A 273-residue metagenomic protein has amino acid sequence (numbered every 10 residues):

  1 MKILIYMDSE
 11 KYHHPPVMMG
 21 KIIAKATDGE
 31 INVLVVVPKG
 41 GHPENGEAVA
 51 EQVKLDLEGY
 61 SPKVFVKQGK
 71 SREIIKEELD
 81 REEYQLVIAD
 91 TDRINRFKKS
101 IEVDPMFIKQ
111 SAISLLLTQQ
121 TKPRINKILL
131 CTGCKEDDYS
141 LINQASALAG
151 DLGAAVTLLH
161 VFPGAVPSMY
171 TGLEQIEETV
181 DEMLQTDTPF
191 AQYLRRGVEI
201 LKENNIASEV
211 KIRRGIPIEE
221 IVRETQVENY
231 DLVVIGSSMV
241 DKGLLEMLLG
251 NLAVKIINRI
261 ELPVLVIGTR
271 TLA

Functional and structural regions predicted by a protein language model:
M1-N45, E58, K127-T179, I200-K202 (+2 more regions): Small/aliphatic-rich secondary-structure junction motif
V17, P43-E51, D187, A191-R195: Short, surface-exposed alpha-helical segments at coil->helix boundaries
N32-L34, K63-K67, L116, T157-L159 (+2 more regions): General small-molecule cofactor/ligand-binding pocket signal
V49-E51, C134, E174-E177, V227-E228 (+1 more regions): Short, hinge-like loop/turn segments at secondary-structure boundaries
V66-I74, R213-E219: Charged docking surfaces used in two-component/phosphorelay signaling
K76-R124, R223-A273: Gly/Ser-rich helix-loop-strand patches that form or flank binding pockets for ribonucleotide-derived cofactors
E178-P189: A short acidic, glycine-rich active-site loop that binds or catalyzes chemistry on phosphate/adenosine moieties
Y193-V198, G215-Q226: A short, acidic, amphipathic alpha-helical segment used as a generic capping/interface helix at domain edges
